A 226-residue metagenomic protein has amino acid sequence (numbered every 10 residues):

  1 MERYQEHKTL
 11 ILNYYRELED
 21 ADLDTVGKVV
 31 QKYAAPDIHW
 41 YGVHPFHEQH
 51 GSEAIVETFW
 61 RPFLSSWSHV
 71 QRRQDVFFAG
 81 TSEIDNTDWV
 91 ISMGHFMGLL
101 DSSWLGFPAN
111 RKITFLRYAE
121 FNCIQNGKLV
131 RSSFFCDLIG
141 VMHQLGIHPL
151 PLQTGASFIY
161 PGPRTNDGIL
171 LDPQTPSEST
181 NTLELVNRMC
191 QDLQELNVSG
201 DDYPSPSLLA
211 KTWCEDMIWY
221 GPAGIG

Functional and structural regions predicted by a protein language model:
M1-G226: C-terminal and inter-domain tail/linker signature
